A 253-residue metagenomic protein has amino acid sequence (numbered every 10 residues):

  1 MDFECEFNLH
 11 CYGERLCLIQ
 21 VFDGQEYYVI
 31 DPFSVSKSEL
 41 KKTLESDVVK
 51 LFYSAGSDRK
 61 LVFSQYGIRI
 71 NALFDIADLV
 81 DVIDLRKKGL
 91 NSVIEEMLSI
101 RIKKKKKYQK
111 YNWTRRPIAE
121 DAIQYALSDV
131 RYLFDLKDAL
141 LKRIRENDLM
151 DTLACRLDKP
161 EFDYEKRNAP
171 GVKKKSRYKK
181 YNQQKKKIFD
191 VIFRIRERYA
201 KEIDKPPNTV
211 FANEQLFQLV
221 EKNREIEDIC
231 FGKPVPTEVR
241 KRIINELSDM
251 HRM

Functional and structural regions predicted by a protein language model:
M1-S92: Conserved RNase H-like, two-metal-ion catalytic cores of nucleic-acid enzymes
G56, V130-K137, F189, F193: Hydrophobic faces of stable alpha-helices that mediate helix-helix packing
R69-N71, I100-Y108, K201-T209, V239: Short, surface-exposed acidic
A77, K105-T114, V210-L216, I243: Short linear loop/turn motifs
L90-K103, I229: A polyampholytic, Gly/Pro-enriched intrinsically disordered region
K103-D163: Acidic, Mg2+-coordinating catalytic module of metal-dependent nucleases/exonucleases that use a two-metal-ion mechanism
I144-M253: Acidic catalytic cores of enzymes that act on phosphate-bearing nucleotides/polynucleotides
